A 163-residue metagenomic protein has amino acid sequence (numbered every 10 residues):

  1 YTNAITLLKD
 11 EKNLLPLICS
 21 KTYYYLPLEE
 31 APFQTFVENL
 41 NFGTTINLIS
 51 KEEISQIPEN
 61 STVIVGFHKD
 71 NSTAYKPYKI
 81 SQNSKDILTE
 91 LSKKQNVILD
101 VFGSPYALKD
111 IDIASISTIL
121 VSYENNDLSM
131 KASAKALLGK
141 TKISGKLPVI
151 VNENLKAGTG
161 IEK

Functional and structural regions predicted by a protein language model:
Y1-K163: Preference for extracellular/luminal or secreted protein segments
